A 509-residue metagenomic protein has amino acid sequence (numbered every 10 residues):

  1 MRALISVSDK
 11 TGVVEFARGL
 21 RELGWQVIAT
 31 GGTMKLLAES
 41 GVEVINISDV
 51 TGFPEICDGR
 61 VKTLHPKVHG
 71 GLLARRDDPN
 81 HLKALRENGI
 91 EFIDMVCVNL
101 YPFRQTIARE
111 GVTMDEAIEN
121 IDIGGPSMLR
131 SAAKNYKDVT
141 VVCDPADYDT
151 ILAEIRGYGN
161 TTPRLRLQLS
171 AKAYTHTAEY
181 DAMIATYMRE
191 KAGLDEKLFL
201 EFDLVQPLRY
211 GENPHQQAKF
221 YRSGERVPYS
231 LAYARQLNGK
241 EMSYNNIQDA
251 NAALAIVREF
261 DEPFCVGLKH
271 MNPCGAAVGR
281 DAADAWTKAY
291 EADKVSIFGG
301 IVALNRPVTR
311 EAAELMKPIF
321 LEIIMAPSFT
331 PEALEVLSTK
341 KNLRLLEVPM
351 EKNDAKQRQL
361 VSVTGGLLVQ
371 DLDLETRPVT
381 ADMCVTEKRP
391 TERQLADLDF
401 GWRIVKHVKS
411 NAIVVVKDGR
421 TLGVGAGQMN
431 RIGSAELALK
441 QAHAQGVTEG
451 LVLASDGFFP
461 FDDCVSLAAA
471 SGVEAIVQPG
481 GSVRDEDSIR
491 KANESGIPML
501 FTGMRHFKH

Functional and structural regions predicted by a protein language model:
M1-I5, M95, Y180-H509: ATP-dependent carboxylate/acyl-activation modules
M1-V50: N-terminal glycine-/serine-/threonine-rich phosphate-binding loop
V27, V44, V139-V141, L345 (+1 more regions): Hydrophobic beta-strand scaffold residues
G32-P102: Glycine-rich nucleotide/cofactor/substrate-binding loop typically near the N-terminus or early in the first domain
T33-L36, T51-C57, F103-Q105, S127-R130 (+6 more regions): Short gly/pro/ser/thr-enriched loop/turn and capping motifs at secondary-structure boundaries
R76-P126, R130-A133, P378, M383 (+1 more regions): Active-site/ligand-binding-proximal alpha/beta "capping" segment
M128, N135-Y148, L169: Mobile "lid/hinge" segments at catalytic clefts and subdomain interfaces of large enzymes
P145-A146, T150-L198: Non-catalytic interaction/clamp surfaces of large macromolecular machines
